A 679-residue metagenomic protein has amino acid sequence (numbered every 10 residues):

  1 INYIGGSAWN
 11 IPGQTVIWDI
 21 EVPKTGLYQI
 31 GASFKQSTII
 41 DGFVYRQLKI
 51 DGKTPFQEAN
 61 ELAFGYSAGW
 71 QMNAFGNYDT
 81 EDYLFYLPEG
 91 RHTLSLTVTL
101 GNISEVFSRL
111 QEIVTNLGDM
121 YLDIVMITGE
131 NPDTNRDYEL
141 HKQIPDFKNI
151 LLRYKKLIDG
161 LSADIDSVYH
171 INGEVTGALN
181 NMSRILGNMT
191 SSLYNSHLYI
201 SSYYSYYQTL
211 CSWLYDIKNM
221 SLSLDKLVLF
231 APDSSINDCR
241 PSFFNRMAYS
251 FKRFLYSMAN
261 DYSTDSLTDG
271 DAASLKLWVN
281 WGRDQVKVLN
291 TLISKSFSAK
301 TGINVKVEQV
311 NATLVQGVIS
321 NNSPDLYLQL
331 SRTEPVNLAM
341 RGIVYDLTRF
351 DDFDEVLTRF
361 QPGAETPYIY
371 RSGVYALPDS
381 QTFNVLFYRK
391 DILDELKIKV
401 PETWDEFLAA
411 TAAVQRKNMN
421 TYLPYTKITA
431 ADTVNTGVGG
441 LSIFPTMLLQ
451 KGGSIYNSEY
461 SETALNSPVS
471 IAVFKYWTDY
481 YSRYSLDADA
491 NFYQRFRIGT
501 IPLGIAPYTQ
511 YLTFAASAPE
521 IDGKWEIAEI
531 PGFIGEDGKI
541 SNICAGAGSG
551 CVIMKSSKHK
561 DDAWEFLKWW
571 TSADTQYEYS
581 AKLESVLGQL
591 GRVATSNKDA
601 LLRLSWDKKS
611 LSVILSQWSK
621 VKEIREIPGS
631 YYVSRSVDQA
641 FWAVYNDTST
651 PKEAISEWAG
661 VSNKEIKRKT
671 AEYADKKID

Functional and structural regions predicted by a protein language model:
I1-L229: Extracytoplasmic
K24, R483-S485, A518-G591, S619-K622 (+1 more regions): Extracytoplasmic/periplasmic substrate-recognition and gating elements
D166, H170-N181, I185-S191, L198-Y199 (+2 more regions): C-terminal capping/gating helix-and-loop segments adjacent to ligand/active sites or protein-protein/ligand interfaces
K252-D269, R332-V385, K399, L408 (+4 more regions): Hinge/lid segment of periplasmic solute-binding proteins
K295-G363, P367, D391-E402, G499-L503 (+2 more regions): Extracytoplasmic "Venus flytrap"/periplasmic binding protein-like
Y370-D379, N384, L408-T463, V469-I471 (+1 more regions): Extracytoplasmic/periplasmic solute-binding protein
E459-D489, I530: Glycine-centered hinge/linker elements that transmit conformational signals in sensory and ligand-binding systems
A528-G532, A581-Q639, A643, A671-D679: Long, aromatic- and glycine/proline-rich binding clefts that accommodate carbohydrate-like moieties
